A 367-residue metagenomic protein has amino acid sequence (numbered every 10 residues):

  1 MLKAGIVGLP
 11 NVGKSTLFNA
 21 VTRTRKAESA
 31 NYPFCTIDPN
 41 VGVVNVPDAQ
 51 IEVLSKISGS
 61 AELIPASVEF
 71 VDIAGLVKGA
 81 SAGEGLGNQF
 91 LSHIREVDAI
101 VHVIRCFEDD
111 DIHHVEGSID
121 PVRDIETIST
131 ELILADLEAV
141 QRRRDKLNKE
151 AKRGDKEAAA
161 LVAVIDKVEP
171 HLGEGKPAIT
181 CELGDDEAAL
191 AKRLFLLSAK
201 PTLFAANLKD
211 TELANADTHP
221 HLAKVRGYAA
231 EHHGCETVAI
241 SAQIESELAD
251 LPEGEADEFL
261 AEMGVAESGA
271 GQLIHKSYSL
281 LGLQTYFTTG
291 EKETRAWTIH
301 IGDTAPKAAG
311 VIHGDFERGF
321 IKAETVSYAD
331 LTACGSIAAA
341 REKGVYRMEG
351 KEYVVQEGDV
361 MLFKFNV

Functional and structural regions predicted by a protein language model:
M1-H113, R142, K146-L147: Conserved G1/Walker A P-loop phosphate-binding module
L2-V7, V12, F18, K146-E357 (+1 more regions): C-terminal-of-GTPase-core extension/linker across diverse P-loop GTPases
T16, P33, E69, F107 (+5 more regions): Generic signal for short, ordered secondary-structure residues within or immediately flanking folded domains
V21, G83-L86, V115-S118, D217-H221 (+1 more regions): Short, glycine/charged-enriched secondary-structure capping and boundary segments
R25-P33, N40-G42, Q50-V53, A82 (+11 more regions): Glycine-rich, flexible loop/turn motifs
F34, D48-I51, A61-F70, E84-D98 (+9 more regions): Amphipathic alpha-helical transducer elements in NTP-driven molecular machines
F34, P39-G42, A49-I51, K56-E62 (+13 more regions): Short capping/connector residues at structural and topological boundaries
G42-P47, A74-E84, R95-K156, H171-G184 (+1 more regions): Conserved Switch II/interswitch segment of TRAFAC-class P-loop GTPases
